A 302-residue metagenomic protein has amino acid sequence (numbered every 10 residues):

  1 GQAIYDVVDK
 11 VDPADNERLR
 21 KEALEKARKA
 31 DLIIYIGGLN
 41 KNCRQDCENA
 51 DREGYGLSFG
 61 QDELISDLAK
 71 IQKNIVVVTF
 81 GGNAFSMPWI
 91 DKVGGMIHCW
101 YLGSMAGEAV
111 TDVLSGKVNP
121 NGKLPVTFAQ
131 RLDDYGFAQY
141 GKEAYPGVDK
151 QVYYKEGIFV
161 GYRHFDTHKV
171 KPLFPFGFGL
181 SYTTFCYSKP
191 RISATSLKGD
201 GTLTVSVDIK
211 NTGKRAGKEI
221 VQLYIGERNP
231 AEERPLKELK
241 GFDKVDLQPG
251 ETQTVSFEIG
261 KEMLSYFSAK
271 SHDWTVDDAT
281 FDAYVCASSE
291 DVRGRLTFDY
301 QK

Functional and structural regions predicted by a protein language model:
G1-K302: C-terminal non-catalytic regions of proteins with extracellular/luminal or membrane-system context
